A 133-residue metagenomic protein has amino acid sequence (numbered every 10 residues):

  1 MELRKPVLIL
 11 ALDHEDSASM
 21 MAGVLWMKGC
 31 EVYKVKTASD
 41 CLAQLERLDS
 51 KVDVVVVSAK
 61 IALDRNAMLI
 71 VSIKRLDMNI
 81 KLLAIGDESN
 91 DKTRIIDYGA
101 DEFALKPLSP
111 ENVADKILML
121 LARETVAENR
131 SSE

Functional and structural regions predicted by a protein language model:
L12-D16, D87, K106: Acidic di-acidic motifs
E15-K34: Two-component/phosphorelay signaling modules centered on CheY-like receiver
K36-V54: Acidic, metal-coordinating helix/loop segments flanking the phosphotransfer/catalytic sites of two-component signaling
R47-S50, S72-N79, Y98, M119: Conserved phosphotransfer cores of two-component systems
K51-I73, E88-S89: Conserved phosphotransfer microenvironments
M68, G86-A104: Alpha4 helix (beta4-alpha4-beta5 surface) of REC/receiver domains from two-component response regulators
L108-L118: C-terminal output helix
L118-E133: The C-terminal output helix
